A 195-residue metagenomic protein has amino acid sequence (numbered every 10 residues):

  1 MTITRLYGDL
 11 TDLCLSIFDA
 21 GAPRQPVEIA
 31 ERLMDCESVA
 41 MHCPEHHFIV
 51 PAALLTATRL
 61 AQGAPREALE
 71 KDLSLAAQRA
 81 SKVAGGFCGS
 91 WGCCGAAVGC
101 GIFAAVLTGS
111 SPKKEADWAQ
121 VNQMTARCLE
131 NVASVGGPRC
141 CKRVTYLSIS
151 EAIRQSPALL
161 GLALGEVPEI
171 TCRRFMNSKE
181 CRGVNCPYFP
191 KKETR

Functional and structural regions predicted by a protein language model:
M1-S16, A22: Signature of multi-pass transmembrane helix bundles
M1-Y7, I170-N177, C181-R195: Cys/His-rich short segments
I17-L54: Polybasic, low-complexity association/targeting segments
I17-R32, P65-S81, N122: Acidic-glycine-rich active-site phosphate/pyrophosphate-binding loop
D19, P23, R59-G63, Q78-K82 (+2 more regions): Generic secondary-structure signature for well-ordered alpha-helical cores
L33-P44, S81-G92, V132-G137: A short glycine/serine-rich beta->alpha loop
F48-A61, E70-N122: Conserved mixed alpha/beta catalytic, RNA-binding, or beta-rich assembly cores of soluble enzyme, regulatory
L107-T108, K113-P157: A structural-propensity feature for long, helix-poor, extended segments
